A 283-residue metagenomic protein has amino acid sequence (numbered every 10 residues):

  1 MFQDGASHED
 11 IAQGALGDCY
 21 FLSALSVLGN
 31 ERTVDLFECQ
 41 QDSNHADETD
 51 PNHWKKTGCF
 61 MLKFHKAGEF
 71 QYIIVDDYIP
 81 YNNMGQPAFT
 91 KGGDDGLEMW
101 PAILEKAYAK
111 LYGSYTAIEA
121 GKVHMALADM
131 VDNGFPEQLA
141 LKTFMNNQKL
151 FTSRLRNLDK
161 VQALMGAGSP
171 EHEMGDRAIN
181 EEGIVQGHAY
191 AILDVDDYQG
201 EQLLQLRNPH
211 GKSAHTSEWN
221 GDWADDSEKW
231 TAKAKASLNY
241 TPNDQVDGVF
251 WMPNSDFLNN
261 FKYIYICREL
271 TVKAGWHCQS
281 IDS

Functional and structural regions predicted by a protein language model:
M1-S283: Accessory/interaction modules and long regulatory regions
